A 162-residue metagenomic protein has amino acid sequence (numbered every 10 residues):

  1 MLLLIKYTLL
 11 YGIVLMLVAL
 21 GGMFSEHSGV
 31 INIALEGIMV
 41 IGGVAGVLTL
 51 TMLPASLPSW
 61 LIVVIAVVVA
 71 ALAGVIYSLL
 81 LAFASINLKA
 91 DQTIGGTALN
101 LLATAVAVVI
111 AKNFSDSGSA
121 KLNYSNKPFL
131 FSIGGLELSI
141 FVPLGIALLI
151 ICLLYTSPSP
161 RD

Functional and structural regions predicted by a protein language model:
M1-V18, I31, A45, P54-A66: Membrane-interfacial amphipathic/re-entrant helices at transmembrane-helix boundaries
L3-Y11, I133-I151: Loop-to-helix entry region at the N-terminal start of transmembrane alpha-helices in multi-pass membrane transporters
L10, V14-V18, I38, G42 (+5 more regions): Alpha-helical transmembrane segments in multi-pass membrane proteins
V18, G43, T104, P143-L154: Hydrophobic core segments of alpha-helical transmembrane domains in multi-pass membrane transport and ion-translocation
F24-A45, I86-L99: Short, non-helical or kinked segments that cap or interrupt transmembrane helices
L57-L102: Alpha-helical transmembrane segments within multi-pass membrane transporters and channels
T104-G134: Extracellular/periplasmic helix-loop junction at the C-terminal end of a transmembrane helix in multi-pass membrane
Y155-P160: Conserved small/polar residues in nucleotide/adenosyl-binding loops
